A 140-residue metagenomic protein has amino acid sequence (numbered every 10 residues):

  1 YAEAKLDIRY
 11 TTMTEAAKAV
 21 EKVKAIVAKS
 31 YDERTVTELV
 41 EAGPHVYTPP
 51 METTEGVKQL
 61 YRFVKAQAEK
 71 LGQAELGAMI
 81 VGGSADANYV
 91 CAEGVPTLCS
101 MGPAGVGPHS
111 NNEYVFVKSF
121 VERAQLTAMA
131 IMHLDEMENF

Functional and structural regions predicted by a protein language model:
Y1-F140: Metal-dependent amide/peptide-bond hydrolase catalytic core, centered on the "pita-bread" metallohydrolase fold
